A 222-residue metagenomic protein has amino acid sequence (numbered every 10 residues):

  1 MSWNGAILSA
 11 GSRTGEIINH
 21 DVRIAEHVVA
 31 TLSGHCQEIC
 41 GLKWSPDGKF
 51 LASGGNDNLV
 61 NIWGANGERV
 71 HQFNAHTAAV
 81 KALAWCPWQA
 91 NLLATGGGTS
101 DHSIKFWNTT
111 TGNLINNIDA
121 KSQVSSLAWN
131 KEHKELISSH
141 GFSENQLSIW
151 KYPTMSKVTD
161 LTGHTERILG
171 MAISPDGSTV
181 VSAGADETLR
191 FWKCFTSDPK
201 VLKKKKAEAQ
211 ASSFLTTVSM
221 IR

Functional and structural regions predicted by a protein language model:
M1-A6, K43-K49, A84-A90, A120 (+2 more regions): Loop/turn segments within WD40 beta-propeller blades
N4, V28, E38, D47 (+9 more regions): WD40/WD-repeat beta-propeller blade-loop signature
L8, L51, L93, L136-I137 (+1 more regions): Hydrophobic beta-strand positions that form the internal "hydrophobic ladder" of WD40/Gbeta-like beta-propeller blades
G11-T14, S53-D57, G96-S100, S139-S143 (+1 more regions): Conserved strand-to-loop turn within each blade of WD40 beta-propeller repeats
E16-I18, C36, F50, N58-N61 (+4 more regions): A conserved positional marker within WD40/Gbeta-like beta-propeller blades
I17-D21, V60-A65, L83, I104-N108 (+2 more regions): WD40-repeat beta-propellers
L32-I39, N74-V80, S100, T111 (+3 more regions): WD40/WD-repeat beta-propeller blade N-cap
K121-Q123, E132, S143-Q146, P153-R222: Terminal intrinsically disordered, low-complexity extensions flanking WD-repeat/beta-propeller proteins
